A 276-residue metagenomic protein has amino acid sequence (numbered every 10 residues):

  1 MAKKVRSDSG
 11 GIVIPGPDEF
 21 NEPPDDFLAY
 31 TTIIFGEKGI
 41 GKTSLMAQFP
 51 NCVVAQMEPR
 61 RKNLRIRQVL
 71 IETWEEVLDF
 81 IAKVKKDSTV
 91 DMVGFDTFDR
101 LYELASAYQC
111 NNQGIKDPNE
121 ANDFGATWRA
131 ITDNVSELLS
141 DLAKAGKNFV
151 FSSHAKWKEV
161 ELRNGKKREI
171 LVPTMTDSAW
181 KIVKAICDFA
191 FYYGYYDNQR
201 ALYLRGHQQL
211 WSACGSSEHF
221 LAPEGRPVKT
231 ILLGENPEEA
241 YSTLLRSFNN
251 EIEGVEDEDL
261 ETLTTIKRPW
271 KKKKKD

Functional and structural regions predicted by a protein language model:
M1-S7: Charged, amphipathic alpha-helical linker segments immediately N-terminal to NTP-binding catalytic cores
I12-S106: Conserved P-loop
P50, T89, G146-K147, D188: Residue-level detector of structured alpha->beta connecting loops
C52-V54, F149, A190-Y192: Short, well-ordered beta-strand core segments
I81-K83, L104, D141, I186 (+1 more regions): Conserved, well-folded catalytic cores of nucleic-acid-processing and energy-transducing macromolecular machines
F98-I182: P-loop NTPase motor core
K158-K272: Conserved GTP-binding G-domain of TRAFAC-class P-loop NTPases and closely related GTPase folds
K274-D276: Terminal-proximal interaction/regulatory segments of ATP-powered molecular machines
